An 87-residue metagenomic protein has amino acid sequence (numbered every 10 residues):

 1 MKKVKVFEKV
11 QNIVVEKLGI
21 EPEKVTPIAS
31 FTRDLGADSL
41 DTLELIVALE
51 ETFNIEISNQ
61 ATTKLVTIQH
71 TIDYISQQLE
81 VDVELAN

Functional and structural regions predicted by a protein language model:
K2-A37, I46, E51-N87: Phosphopantetheine-dependent thiolation modules in NRPS/PKS and related acyl-activating systems
D41: Two-component histidine kinase catalytic core, primarily the HATPase_c
